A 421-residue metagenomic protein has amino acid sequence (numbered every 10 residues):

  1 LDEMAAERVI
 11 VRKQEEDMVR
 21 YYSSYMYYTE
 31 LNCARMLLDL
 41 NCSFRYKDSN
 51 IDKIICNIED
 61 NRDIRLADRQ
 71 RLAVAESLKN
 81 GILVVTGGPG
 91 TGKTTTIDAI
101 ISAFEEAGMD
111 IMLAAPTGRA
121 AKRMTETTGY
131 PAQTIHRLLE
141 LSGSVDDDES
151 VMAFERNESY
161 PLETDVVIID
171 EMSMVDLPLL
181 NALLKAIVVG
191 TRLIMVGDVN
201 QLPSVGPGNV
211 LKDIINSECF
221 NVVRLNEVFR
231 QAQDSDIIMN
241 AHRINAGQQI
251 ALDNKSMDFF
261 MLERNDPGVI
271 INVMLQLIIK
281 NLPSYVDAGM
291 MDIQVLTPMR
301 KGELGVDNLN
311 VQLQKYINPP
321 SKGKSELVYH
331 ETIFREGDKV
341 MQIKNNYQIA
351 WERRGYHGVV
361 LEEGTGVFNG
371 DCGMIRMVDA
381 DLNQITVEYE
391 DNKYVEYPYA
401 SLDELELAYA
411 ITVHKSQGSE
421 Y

Functional and structural regions predicted by a protein language model:
A6-V166, C219-R230, I237-E263: ASCE P-loop NTPase motor cores of helicases and related translocases
R62, D176, V311-Y421: Conserved nucleotide-binding/hydrolysis modules and their immediate coupling elements across P-loop/ASCE NTPase motors
G108-M109, T164, V189-R192, E218-V223 (+5 more regions): Short glycine-/polar-rich loops that comprise or flank the Walker A/P-loop and associated switch/sensor motifs
L139, V175-D176, L202-P203: Catalytic P-loop NTPase motifs of RecA-like helicase/translocase cores
D147-D165, D176, L184-T191, M290 (+1 more regions): Short basic/glycine-enriched coil/helix segment immediately N-terminal to the Walker B
D170-E171, G197: Walker B catalytic acidic pair
V199-T365: Conserved helicase motor core of P-loop NTPases
